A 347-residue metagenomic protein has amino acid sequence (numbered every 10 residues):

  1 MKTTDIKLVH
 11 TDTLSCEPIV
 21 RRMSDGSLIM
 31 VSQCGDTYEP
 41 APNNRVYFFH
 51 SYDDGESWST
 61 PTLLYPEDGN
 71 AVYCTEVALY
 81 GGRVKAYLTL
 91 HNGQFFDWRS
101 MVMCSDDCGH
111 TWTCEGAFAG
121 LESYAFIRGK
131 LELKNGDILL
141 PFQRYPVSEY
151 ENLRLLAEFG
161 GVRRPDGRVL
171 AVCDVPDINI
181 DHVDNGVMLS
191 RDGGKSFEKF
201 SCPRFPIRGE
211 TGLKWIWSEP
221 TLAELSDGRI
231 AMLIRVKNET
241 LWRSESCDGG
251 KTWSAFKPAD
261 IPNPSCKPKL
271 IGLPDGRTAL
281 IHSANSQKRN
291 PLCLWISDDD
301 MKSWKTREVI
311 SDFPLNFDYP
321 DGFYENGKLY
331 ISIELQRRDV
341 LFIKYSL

Functional and structural regions predicted by a protein language model:
M1-L347: Asp-box/BNR beta-propeller blade signature and adjacent active/binding-site loops in extracellular glycan-interacting
